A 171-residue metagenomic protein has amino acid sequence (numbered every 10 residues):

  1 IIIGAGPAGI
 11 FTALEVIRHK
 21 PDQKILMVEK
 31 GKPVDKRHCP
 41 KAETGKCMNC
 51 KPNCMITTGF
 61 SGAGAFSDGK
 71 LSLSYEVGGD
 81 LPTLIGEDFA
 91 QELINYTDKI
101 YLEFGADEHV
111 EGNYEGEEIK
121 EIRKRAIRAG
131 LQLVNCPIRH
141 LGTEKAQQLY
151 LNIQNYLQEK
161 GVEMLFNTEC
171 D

Functional and structural regions predicted by a protein language model:
I1-K32: N-terminal Rossmann-like FAD-binding beta1-loop-alpha1 element of flavoenzymes
V16, P21-Q23, A65, Y150 (+2 more regions): Functionally constrained cores in energy, signaling, and assembly domains
D22-K24, Q132, E163: Residue-level detector of anion-binding/catalytic polar loops
M27-E29, S74, N135, M164-N167: General beta-strand structural signal in soluble alpha/beta enzymes
P33-R37, K41-K160: Conserved N-terminal/central alpha/beta ligand/cofactor-binding core
Q158-C170: A conserved beta-strand/loop element that lines the FAD pocket in flavoprotein oxidoreductases
